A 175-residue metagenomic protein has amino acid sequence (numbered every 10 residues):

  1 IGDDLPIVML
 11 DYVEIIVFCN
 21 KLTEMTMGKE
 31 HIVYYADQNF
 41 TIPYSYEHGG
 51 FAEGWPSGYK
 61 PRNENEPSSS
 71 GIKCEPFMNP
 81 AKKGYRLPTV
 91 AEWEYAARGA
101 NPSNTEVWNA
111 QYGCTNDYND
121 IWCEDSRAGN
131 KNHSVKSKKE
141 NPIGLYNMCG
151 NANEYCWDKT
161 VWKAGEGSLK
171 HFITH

Functional and structural regions predicted by a protein language model:
Y12-H175: Functional-site microenvironments in short loops/helix caps that host divalent-cation chemistry
